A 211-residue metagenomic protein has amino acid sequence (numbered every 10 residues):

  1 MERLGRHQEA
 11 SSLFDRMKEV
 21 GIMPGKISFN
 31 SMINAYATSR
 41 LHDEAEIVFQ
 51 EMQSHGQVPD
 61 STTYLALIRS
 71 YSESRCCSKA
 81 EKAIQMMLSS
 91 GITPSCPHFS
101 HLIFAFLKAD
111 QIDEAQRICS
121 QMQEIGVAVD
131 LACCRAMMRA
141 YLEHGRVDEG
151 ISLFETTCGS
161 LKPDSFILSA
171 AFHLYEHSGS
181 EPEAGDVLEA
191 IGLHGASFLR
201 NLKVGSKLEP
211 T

Functional and structural regions predicted by a protein language model:
M1, M17, M32, M52 (+5 more regions): Methionine-biased hydrophobic packing positions in alpha-helices, especially within tandem helical repeat solenoids
R3-S28, M32, A37-I47, M52-S61 (+1 more regions): Solenoidal tandem-repeat scaffolds enriched in leucines and small polar residues
G5, G21, R40, G56 (+8 more regions): Inter-helix linker motif
A10, G25-N30, N34, A45 (+12 more regions): Pentatricopeptide repeat
V20-P24, E51, H55-P59, M86 (+4 more regions): Structural signature of alpha-solenoid helical repeat scaffolds
D148-S152, T156-P210: C-terminal interaction modules of eukaryotic adaptor/scaffold proteins
